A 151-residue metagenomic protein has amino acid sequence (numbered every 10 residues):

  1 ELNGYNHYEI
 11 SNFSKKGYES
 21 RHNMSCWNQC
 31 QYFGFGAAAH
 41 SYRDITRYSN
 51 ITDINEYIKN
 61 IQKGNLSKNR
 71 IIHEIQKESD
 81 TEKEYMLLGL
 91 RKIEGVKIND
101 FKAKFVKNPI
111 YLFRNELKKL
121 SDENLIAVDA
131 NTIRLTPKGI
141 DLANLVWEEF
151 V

Functional and structural regions predicted by a protein language model:
E1-K107: C-terminal scaffold of the Radical SAM
K16-Y18, L120, P137-K138: Short secondary-structure boundary/hinge segments and terminal tails
E19-N23, E123-N124, D141: Short secondary-structure transition/capping segments
V106-S121: Short amphipathic alpha-helical interaction segments
S121-N131: A short, conserved structural fragment
T132-T136: Minor-groove-contacting beta-hairpin "wing" of winged helix-turn-helix DNA-binding domains
K138-V151: Short, amphipathic alpha-helical interaction segments positioned at domain boundaries
